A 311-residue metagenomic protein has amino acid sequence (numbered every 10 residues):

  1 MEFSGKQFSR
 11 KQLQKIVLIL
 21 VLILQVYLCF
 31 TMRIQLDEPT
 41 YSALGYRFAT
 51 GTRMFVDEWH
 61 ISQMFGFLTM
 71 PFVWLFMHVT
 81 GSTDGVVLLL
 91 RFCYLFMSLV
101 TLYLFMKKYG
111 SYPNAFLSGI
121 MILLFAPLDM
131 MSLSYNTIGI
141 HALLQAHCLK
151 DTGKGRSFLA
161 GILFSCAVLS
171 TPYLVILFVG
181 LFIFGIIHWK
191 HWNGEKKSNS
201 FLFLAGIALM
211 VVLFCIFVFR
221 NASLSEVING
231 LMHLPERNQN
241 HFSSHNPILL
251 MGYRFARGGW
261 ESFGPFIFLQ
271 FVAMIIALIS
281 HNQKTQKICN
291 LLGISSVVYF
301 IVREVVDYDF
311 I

Functional and structural regions predicted by a protein language model:
F30-Y46, R53-F72, N221-L224, S243: Extracytoplasmic catalytic/substrate-binding loops of multi-pass membrane glycan-assembly enzymes
F92-Y112, A277: Transmembrane-helix motifs of polytopic, lipid-linked glycan transferases
Y103, E261-I301: Hydrophobic, aromatic-rich transmembrane alpha-helices and their immediate juxtamembrane boundary segments
L104, I138-L159, L163-F164: Specific aromatic-rich, kink-prone transmembrane helix
P127, S157-F184, L209, S296-E304: Membrane-interface alpha helices of multi-pass inner-membrane proteins
M130-I140: Short acidic/glycine- and proline-prone juxtamembrane loop motifs at membrane-interface regions of multi-pass membrane
L177-V212: Perimembrane helix-loop-helix junctions
N199-L269, V302-R303: Membrane-lumen/periplasm interface segments of specific transmembrane helices in polyprenyl phosphate-linked
